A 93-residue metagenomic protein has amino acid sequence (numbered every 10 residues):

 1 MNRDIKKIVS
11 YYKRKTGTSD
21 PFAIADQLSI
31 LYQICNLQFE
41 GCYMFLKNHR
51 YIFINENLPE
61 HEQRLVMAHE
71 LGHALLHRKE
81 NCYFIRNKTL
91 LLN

Functional and structural regions predicted by a protein language model:
M1-N93: Active-site hotspot residues in diverse enzymes, especially metal/ion-binding acidic/histidine motifs
